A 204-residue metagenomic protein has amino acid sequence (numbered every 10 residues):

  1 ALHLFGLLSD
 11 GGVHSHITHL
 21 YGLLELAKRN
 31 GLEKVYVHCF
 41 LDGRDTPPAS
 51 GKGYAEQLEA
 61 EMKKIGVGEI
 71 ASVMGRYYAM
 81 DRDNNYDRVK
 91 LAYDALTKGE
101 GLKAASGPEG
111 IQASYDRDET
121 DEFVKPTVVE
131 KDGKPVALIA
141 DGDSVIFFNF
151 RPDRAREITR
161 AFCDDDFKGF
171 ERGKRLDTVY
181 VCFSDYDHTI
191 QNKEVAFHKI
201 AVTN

Functional and structural regions predicted by a protein language model:
A1-N204: Feature captures the catalytic ectodomains and active-site-proximal regions of enzymes that hydrolyze or transfer
